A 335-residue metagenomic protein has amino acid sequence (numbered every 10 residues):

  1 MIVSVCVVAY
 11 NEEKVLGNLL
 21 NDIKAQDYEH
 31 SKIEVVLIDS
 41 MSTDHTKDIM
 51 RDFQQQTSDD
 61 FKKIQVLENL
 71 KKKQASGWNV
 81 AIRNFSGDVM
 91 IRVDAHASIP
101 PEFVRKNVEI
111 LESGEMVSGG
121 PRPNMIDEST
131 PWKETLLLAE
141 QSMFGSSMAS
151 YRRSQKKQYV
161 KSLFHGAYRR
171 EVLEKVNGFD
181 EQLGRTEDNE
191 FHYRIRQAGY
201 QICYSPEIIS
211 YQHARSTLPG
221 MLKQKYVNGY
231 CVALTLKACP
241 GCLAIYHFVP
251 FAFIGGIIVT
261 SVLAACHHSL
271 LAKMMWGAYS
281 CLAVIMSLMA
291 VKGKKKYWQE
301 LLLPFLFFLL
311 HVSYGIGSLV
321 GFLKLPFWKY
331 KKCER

Functional and structural regions predicted by a protein language model:
I2-S4, E34, E190: Cell-envelope/extracellular polymer assembly enzymes that use nucleotide-activated donors
N21-K32: Short, acidic, metal-binding catalytic loop of nucleotide-sugar glycosyltransferases
D22, D39-D48, D94-P100: A conserved acidic beta->alpha catalytic loop
E68-F85, K106, K156, V160-L163: Glycine-rich, basic loop-to-helix element that forms the pyrophosphate-binding segment of sugar-nucleotide handling
M90: Short aromatic/hydrophobic "clamp" motif used to bind/position activated sugar donors
P101-E134, I209: Conserved donor NDP-sugar-binding/catalytic core segment of glycosyltransferases
I126, D180-L243: Catalytic donor/gating beta->alpha subdomain of glycosyltransferases that bind UDP-sugars
A252-F327: Membrane-embedded multi-pass helical conduit in multi-pass membrane proteins, especially envelope-biosynthetic
